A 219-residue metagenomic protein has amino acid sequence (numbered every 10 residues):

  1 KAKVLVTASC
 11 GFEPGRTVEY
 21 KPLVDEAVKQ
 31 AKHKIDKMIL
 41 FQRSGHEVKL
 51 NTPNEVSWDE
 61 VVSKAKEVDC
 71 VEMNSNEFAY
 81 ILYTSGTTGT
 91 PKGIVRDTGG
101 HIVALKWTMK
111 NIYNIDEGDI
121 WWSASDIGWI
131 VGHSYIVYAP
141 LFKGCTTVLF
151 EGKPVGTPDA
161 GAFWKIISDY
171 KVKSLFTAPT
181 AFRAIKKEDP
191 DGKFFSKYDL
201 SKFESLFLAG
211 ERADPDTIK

Functional and structural regions predicted by a protein language model:
K1-E60, P179: Structural core segment of the AMP-binding/adenylate-forming
K3-L5, P22-M38, D119-W121, V148 (+2 more regions): Conserved helix-loop-beta element of the AMP-binding
F12-V18, I94-V95, A184-K187: Glycine/threonine-rich flexible loop motifs
T17-K21, I102, A160, F182: Amphipathic alpha-helical segments in well-structured domains
M38-F41, L50-Y83, T90, G100-L105 (+2 more regions): Conserved pre-ATP/AMP-binding loop-to-beta segment of ANL
T87, G144, G210: Conserved G/P- and acidic residue-centered "switch" motifs that form tight phosphate/ATP-binding loops in soluble
I102-I120, I130-S174, K187-F194: Conserved AMP-binding/adenylation subdomain of ANL enzymes
D126: Residue(s) in the substrate-gating loop at a strand-loop-helix junction that position the organic substrate next
